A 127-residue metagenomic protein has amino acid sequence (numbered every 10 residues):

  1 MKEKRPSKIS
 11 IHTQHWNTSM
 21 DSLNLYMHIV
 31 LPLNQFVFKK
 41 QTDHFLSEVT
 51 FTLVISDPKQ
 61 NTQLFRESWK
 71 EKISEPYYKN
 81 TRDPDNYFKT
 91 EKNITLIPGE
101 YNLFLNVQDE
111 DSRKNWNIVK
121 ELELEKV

Functional and structural regions predicted by a protein language model:
M1-V127: Intrinsically disordered, low-complexity terminal regions enriched in Ser/Thr/Pro/Gly and charged residues
